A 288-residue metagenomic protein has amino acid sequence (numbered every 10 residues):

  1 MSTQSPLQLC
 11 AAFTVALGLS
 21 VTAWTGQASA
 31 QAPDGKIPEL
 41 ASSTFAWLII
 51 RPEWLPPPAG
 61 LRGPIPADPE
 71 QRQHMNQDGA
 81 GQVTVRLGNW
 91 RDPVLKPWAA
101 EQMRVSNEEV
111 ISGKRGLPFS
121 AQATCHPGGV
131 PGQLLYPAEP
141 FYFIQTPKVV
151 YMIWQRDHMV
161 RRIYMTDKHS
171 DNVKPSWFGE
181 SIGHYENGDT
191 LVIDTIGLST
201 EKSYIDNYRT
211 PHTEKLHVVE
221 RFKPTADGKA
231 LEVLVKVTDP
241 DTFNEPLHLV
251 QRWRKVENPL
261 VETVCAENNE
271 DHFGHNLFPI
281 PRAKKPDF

Functional and structural regions predicted by a protein language model:
M1-L7: N-terminal secretory signal peptides that target proteins for export/translocation
S2, S20, A28-A32: Basic, alpha-helical terminal appendages of large translation-related enzymes
C10-A23: Bacterial N-terminal signal peptides
G26-F288: PEST-like low-complexity, intrinsically disordered acidic/proline/serine-rich tracts that flank trafficking/processing
